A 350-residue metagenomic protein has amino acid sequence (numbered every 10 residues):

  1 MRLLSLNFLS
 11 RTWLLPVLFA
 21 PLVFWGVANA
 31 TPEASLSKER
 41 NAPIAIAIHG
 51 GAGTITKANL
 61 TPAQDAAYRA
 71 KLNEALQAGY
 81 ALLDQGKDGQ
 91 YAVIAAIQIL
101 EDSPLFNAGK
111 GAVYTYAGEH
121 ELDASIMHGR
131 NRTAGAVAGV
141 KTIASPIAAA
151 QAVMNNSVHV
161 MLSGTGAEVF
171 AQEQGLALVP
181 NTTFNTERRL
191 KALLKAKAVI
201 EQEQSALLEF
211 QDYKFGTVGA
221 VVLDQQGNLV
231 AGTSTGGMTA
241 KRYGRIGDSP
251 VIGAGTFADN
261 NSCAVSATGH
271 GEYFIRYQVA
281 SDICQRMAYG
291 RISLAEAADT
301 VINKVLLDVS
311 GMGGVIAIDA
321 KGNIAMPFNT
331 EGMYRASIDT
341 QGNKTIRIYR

Functional and structural regions predicted by a protein language model:
M1-S10: N-terminal secretory signal peptides that target proteins for export/translocation
N7, L18-F19, F328: Generic detection of intrinsically disordered/low-complexity segments and helix-coil linkers/edges
W13-W25: Bacterial N-terminal signal peptides
V27-N29: Sec/Tat signal peptide C-region and signal peptidase I cleavage site
T31-R350: Alpha/propeptide regions of enzymes that mature by internal proteolysis
